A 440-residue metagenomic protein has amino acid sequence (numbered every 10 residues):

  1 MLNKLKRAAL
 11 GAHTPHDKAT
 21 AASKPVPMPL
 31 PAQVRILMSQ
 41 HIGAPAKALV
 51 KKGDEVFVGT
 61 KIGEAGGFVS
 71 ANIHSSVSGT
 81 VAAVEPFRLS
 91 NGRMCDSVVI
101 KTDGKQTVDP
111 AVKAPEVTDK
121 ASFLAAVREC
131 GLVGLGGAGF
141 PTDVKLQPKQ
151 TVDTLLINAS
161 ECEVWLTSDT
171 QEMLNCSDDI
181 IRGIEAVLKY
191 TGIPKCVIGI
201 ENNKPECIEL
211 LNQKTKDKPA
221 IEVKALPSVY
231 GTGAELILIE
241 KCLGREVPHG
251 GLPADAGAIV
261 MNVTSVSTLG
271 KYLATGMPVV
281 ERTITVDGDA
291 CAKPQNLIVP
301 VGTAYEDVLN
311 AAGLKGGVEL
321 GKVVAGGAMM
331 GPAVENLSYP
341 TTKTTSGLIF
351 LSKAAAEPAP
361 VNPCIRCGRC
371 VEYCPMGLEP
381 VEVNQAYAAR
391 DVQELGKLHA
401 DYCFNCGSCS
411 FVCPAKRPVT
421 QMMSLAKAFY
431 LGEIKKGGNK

Functional and structural regions predicted by a protein language model:
M1-L49, V99: N-terminal, Lys/Arg-enriched amphipathic/low-complexity engagement segments that precede the first folded domain
K51-E64, A83: Short, well-structured beta-strand-loop connectors
G79-V81: Conserved hydrophobic positions within beta-strands
A83, R88-K145, K149-Q150, P205: Acidic low-complexity segments
G134, L155-D169, A290: Gly-rich Lys/Arg/Thr-decorated short loops/hinges at beta-loop-alpha junctions or inter-strand turns that position
L174-K189: Histidine-anchored nucleotide/phosphate-binding helix
I193-Y305, A311-G316, G327: Hydrophobic alpha-helical positions that pack around
S346-V361, V371, P375-K440: Ferredoxin-type iron-sulfur electron-transfer modules in oxidoreductases and energy-metabolism complexes
